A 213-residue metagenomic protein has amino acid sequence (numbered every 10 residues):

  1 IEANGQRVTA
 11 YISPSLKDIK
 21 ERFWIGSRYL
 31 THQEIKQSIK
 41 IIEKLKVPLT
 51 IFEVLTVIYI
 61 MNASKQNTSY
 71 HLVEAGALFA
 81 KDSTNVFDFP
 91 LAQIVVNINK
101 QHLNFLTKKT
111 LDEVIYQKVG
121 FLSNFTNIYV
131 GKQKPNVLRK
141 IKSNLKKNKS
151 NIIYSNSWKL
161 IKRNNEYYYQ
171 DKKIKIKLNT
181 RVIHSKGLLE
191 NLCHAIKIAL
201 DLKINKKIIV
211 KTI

Functional and structural regions predicted by a protein language model:
E2-N4, K177-L178: Short hydrophobic/aromatic segments of transmembrane alpha-helices and their interfaces
A3-D88, N99-K100, N104-K109, E113-I115: ATP-dependent carboxylate-amine ligase catalytic core
Q66-E74, P90-T212: Acidic, Mg2+-coordinating active-site environments of NTP-dependent enzymes
